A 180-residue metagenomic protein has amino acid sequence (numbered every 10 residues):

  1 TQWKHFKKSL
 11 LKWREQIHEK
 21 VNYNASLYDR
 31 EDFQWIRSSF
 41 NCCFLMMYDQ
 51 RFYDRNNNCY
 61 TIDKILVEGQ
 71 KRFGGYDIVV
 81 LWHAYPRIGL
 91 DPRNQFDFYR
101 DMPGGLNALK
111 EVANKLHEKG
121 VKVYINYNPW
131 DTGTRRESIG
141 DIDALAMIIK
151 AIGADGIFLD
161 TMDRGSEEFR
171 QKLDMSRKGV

Functional and structural regions predicted by a protein language model:
T1-T61, L66-I78: Carbohydrate-recognition beta-sandwich/jelly-roll modules in extracellular/periplasmic carbohydrate-active proteins
E31-W35, V79-L81, A113, S138-I139: Short, functional N-terminal and low-complexity linear motifs
C42-M47, D77-L81, V123-I125, G156-L159: Structural recognition of the beta-strand scaffold that forms the well-ordered cores of secreted hydrolase catalytic
R51-E111: Well-ordered, non-transmembrane segments within structured domains
Y85, G89-V180: Aromatic- and carboxylate-enriched substrate-binding clefts and catalytic-loop regions of carbohydrate-active enzymes
